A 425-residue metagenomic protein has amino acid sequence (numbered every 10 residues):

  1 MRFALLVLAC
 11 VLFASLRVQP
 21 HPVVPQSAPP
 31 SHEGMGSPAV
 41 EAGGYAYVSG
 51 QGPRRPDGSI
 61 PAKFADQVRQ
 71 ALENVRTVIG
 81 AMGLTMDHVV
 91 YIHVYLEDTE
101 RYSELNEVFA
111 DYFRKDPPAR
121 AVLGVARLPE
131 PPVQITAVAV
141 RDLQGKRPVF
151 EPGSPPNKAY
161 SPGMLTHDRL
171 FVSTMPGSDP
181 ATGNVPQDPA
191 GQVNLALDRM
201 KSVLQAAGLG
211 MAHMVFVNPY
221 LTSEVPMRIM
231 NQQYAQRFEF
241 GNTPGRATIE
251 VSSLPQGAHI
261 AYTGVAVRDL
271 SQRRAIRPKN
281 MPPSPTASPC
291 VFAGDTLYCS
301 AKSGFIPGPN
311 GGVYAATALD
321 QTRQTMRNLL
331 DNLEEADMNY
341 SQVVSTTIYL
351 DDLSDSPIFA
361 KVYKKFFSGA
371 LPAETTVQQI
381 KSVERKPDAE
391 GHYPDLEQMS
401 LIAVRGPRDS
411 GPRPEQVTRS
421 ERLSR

Functional and structural regions predicted by a protein language model:
M1-A4: Positively charged n-region of N-terminal signal peptides that target proteins for export
L6-L12: Hydrophobic helical h-region of N-terminal Sec-dependent signal peptides in bacterial secretory/periplasmic proteins
L12-E73, T77-Y91, L96-D198, S202-F216 (+2 more regions): N-terminal presequence-like segments and the immediate start of the first folded domain
